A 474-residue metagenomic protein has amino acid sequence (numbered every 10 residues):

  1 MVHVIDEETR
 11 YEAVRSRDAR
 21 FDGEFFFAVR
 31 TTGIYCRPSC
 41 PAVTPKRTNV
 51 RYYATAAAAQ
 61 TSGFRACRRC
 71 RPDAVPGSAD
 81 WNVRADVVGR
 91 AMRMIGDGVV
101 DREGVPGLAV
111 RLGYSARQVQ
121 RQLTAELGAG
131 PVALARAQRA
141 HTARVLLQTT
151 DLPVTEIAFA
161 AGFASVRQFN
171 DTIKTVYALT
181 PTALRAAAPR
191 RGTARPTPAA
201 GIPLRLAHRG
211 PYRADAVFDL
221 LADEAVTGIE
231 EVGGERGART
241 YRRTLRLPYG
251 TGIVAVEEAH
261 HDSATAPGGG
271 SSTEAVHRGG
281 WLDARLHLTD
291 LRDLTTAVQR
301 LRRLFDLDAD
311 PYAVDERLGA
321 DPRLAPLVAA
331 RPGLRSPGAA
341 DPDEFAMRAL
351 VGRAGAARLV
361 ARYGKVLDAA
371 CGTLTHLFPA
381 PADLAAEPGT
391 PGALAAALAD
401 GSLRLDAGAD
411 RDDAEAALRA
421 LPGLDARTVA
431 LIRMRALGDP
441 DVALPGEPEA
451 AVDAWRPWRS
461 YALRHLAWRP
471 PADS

Functional and structural regions predicted by a protein language model:
M1-S474: HhH-family (HhH-GPD) DNA N-glycosylase catalytic core used in base-excision repair
